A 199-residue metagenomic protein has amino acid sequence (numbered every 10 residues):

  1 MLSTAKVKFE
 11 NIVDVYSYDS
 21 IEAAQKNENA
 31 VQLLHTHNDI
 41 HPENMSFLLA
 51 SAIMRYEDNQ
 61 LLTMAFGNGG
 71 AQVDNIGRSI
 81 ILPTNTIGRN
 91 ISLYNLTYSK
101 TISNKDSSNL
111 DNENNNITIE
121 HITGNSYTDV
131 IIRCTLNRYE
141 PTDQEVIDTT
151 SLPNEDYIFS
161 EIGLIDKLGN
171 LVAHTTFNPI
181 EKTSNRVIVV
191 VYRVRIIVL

Functional and structural regions predicted by a protein language model:
M1-F159, K167-L199: Small cysteine-rich, disulfide-bonded extracellular modules of the LU/uPAR three-finger superfamily and closely related
